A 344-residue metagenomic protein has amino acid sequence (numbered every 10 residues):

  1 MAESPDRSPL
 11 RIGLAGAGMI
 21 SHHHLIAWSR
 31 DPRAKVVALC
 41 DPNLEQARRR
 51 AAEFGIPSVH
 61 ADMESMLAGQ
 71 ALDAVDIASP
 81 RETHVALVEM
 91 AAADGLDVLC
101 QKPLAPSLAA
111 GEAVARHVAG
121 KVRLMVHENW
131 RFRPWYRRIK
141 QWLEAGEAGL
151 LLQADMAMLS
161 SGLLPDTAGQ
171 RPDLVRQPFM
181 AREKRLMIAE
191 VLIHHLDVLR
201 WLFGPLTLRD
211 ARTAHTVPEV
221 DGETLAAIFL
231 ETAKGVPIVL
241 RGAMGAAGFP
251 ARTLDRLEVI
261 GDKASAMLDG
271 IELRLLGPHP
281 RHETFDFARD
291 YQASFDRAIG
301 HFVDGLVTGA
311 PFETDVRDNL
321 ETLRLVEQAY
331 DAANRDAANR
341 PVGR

Functional and structural regions predicted by a protein language model:
M1-F54: N-terminal Rossmann-like dinucleotide-binding module
M1-P9, A74-I77, A233, H301-R344: C-terminal helix-rich "cap/oligomerization" subdomain common to oxidoreductases
A2, E190-E272, A298-T308, G343: Contiguous beta-strand/loop segments that form the cofactor/metal-binding neighborhood of enzyme cores
H24, N43, F54-R116: Beta-loop-alpha module in the N-terminal Rossmann-like domain of NAD(P)-dependent dehydrogenases, especially those
H60, L99-C100, L124-V126, D155 (+2 more regions): Hydrophobic residues in well-ordered beta-strands that form the structural core
V122, R131-R212, V217-P218, D336: Predominantly a Rossmann-like dinucleotide-binding segment in NAD(P)-dependent oxidoreductases
A288-I299: Active-site loop of classical SDR/Rossmann-like NAD(P)-dependent oxidoreductases, centered on the catalytic Tyr-X3-Lys
